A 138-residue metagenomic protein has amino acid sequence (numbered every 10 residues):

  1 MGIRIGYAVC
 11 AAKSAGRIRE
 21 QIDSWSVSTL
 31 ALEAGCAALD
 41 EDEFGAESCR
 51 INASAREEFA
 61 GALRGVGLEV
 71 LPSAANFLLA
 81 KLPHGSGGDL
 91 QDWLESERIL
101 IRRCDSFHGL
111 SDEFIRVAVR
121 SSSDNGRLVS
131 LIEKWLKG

Functional and structural regions predicted by a protein language model:
M1-L71: PLP-dependent aminotransferase class I/II
I3-R4, A74-N76, S111-I115: Short amphipathic alpha-helical segments
C10, A80-H84, V119-S121: Short beta-strand-to-loop capping motifs
I18, L90, L128-L131: Hydrophobic side chains in well-ordered alpha-helices
I51, A62, W93, L131-K134: Alpha-helical scaffold elements within enzyme catalytic domains, especially in hydrolases
A53, G65-E97: Conserved PLP-binding catalytic core of the aspartate aminotransferase-like
S96-I99, S106-G138: PLP-dependent enzyme catalytic core of the Aspartate aminotransferase-like
